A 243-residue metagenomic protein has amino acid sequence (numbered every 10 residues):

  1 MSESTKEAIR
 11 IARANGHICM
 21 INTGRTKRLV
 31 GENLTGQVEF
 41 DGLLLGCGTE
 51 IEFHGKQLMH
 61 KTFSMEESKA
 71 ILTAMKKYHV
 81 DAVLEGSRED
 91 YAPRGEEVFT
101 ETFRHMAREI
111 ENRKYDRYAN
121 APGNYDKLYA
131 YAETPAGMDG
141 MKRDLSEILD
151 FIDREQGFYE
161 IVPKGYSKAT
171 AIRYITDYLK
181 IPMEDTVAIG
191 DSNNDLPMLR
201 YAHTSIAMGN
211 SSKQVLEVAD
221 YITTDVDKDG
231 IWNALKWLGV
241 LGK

Functional and structural regions predicted by a protein language model:
M1-H17, H60-E67, R108-Y115, Y166-D177 (+1 more regions): Short, acidic loop-to-helix structural element flanking the phosphoryl-transfer center in phosphate-processing enzymes
E3-F99: Active-site phosphate-binding/coordination module
A12, T23, L128, L199 (+2 more regions): Residue-level signal for inorganic ion chemistry
G16-M20, F40, D126-L128, E184-D185 (+1 more regions): Short active-site oxyanion
L29-E32, G140, A171, P197-M198 (+2 more regions): Phosphate- and divalent-cation-binding pockets in alpha/beta enzyme and binding domains that engage nucleotide-derived
G36-E39, G46-C47, D144-I148, Y201-A202 (+1 more regions): Short, structured coil segments at secondary-structure junctions
A74, Y78-M198, N210: Conserved acidic, metal-coordinating active-site core of Asp-based, Mg2+-dependent phosphoryl-transfer enzymes
Y201, I206-K243: Asp-based, Mg2+/Mn2+-dependent phosphohydrolase catalytic module
